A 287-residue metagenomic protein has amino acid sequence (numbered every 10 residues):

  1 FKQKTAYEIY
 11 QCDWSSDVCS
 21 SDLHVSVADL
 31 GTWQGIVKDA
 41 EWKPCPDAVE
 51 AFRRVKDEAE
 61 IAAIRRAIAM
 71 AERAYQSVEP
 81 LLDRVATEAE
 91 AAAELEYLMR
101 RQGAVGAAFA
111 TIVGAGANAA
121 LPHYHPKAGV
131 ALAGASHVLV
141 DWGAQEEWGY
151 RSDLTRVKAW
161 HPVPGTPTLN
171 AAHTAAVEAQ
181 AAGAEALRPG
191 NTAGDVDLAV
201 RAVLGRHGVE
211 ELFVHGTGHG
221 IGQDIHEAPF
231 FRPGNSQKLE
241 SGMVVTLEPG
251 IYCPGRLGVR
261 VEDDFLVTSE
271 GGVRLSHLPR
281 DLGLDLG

Functional and structural regions predicted by a protein language model:
F1-V18: Single conserved hydrophobic/aromatic residue that forms the stacking wall/gate of nucleotide- or nucleobase-binding
S15-G287: Active-site neighborhoods and metal-handling regions in enzymes and metal-associated proteins
